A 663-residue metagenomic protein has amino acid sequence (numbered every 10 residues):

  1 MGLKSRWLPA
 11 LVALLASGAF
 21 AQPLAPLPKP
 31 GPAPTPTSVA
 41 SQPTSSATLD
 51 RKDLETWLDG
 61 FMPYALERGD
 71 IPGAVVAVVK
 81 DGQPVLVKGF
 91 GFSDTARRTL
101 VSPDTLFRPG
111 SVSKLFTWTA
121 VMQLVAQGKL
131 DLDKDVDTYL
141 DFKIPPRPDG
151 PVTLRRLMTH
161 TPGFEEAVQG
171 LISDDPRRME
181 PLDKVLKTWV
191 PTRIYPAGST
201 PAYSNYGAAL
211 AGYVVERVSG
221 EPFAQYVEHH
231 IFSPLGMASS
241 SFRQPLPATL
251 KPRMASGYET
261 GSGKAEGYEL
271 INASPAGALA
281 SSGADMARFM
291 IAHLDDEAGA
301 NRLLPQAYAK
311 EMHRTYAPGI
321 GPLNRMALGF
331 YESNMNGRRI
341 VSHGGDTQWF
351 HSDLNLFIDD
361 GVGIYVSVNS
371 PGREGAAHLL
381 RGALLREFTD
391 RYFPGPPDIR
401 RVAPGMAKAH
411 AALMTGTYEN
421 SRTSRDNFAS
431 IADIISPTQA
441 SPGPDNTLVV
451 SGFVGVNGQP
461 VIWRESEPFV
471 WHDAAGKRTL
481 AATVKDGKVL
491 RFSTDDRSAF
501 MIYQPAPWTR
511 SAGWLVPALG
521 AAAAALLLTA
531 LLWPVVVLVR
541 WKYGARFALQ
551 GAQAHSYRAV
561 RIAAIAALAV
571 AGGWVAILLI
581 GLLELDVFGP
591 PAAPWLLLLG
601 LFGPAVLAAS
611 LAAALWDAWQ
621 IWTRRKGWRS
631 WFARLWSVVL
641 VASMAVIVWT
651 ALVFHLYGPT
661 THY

Functional and structural regions predicted by a protein language model:
M1-P9: Bacterial N-terminal signal peptides that target proteins for export
P9-G18: Bacterial N-terminal signal peptides
A21-D50: Compositionally biased, proline/threonine/alanine/serine-rich low-complexity intrinsically disordered stretches
A47-P109, K129-K134, T138-Y139, P145-P146 (+2 more regions): Short, conserved catalytic-motif segment at the N-terminal edge
F90-T95, P146-I358, L379, L384: Short, surface-exposed loop or secondary-structure junction motifs that flank catalytic or metal-binding residues
G91-S93, S370, G455, D496: A generic structural motif
D353-S370, L490-D495: Short, well-ordered beta-strand elements
H378-Y663: Peripheral terminal and inter-domain segments
